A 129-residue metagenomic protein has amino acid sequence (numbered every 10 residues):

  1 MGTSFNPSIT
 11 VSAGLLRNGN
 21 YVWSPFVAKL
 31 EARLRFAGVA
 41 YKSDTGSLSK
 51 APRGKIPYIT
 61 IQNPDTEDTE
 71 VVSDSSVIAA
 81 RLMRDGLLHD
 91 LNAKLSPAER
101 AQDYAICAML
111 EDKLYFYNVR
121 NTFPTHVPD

Functional and structural regions predicted by a protein language model:
M1-D129: GST-like domain detector, emphasizing the conserved glutathione-binding G-site in the N-terminal thioredoxin-like
